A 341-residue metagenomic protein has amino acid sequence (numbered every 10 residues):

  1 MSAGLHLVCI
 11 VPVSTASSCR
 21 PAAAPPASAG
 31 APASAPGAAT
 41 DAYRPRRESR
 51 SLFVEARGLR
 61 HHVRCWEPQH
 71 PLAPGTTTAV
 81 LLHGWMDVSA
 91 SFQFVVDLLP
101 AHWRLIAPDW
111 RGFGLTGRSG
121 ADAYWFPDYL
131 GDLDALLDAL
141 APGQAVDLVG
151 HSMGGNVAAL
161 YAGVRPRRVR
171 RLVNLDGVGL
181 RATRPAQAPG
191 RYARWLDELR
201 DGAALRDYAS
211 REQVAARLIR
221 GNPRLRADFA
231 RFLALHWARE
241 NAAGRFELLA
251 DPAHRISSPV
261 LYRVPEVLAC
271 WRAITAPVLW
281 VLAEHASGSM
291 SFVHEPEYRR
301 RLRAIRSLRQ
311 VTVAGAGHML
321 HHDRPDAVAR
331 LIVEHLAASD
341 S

Functional and structural regions predicted by a protein language model:
L5-A79, P100-W103, A141-P142, G179 (+2 more regions): Alpha/beta-hydrolase fold catalytic core
Y43-R47, A56-L59, R64-H70, I106-V149 (+1 more regions): Active-site loop/oxyanion-hole signature of alpha/beta-hydrolase fold enzymes
W66-R118: Conserved HGGG/HGGXW glycine-rich cap/lid loop of the alpha/beta-hydrolase fold
Q144-Q187: Conserved hydrolase catalytic core segment
L175-Y208: A catalytic-pocket lid/entrance helix-loop region that shapes and gates access to the active site across common
A203-V264, V293: Conserved alpha/beta-hydrolase catalytic His-Asp/Glu region
A273-A316: Conserved loop-alpha-helix segment in the C-terminal half of the alpha/beta-hydrolase fold that carries the catalytic
A316-P325: Catalytic histidine-centered segment of alpha/beta-hydrolase-like enzymes
